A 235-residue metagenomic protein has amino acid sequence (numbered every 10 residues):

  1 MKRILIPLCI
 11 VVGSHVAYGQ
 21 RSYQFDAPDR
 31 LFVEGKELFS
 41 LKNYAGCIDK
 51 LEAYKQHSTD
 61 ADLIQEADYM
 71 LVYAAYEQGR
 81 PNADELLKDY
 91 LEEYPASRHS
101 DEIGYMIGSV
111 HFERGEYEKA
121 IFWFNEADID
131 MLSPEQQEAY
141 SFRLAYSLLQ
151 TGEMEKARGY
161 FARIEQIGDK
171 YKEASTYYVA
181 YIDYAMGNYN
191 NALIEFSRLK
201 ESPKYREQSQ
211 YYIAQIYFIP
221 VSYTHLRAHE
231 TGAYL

Functional and structural regions predicted by a protein language model:
Y18-E52, Q56-Y69, E77, E85 (+1 more regions): N-terminal leader/linker segments that initiate helical-solenoid repeat arrays
R21-F25, K55-I64, L91-D101, D128-E138 (+3 more regions): Short solvent-exposed coil/turn linkers within tandem alpha-helical repeat scaffolds
T224-T231: Conserved small/polar residues in nucleotide/adenosyl-binding loops
